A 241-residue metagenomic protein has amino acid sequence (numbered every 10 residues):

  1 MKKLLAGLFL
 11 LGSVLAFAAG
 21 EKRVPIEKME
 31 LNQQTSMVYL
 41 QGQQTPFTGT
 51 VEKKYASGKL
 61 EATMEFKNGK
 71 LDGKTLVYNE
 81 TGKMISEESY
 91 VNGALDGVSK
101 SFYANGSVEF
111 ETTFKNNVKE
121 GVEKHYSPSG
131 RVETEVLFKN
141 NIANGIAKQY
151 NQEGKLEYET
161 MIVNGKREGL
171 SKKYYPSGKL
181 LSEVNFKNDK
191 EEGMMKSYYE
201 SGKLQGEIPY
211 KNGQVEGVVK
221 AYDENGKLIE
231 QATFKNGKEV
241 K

Functional and structural regions predicted by a protein language model:
L4-S13: Sec-dependent N-terminal signal peptides
A16-K241: Glycine/tyrosine- and acidic-biased, solvent-exposed loop/turn segments at the edges of beta-strands
